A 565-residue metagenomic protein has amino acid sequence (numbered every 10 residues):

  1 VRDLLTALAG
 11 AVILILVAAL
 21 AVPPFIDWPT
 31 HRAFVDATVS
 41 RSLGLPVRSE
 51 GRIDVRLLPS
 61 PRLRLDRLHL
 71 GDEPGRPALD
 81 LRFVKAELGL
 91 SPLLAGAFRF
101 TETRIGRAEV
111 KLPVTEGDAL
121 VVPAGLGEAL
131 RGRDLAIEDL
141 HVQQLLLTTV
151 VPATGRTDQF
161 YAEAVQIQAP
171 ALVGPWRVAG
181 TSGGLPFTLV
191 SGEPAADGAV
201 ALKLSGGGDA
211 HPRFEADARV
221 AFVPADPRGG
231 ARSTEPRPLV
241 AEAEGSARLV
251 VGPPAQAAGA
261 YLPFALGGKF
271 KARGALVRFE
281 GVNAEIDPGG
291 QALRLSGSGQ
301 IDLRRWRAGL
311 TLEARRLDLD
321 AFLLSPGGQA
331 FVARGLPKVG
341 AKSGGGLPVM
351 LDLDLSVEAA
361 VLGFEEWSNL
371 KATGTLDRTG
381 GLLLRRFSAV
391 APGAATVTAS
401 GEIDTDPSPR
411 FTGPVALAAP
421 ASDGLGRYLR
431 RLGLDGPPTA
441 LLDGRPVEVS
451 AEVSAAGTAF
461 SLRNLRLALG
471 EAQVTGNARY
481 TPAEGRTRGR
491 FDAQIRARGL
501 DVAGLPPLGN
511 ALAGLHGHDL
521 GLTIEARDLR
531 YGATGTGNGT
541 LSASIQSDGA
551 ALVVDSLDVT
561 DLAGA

Functional and structural regions predicted by a protein language model:
V1-G44: N-terminal type II signal-anchor transmembrane helix that functions as the membrane-insertion/stop-transfer segment
R41-R67: Short extracytoplasmic
L45, R62, R67-P175, G299-P348 (+2 more regions): Secondary-structure transition motifs
P46-R48, P74-L88, G117, G125 (+13 more regions): Amphipathic hydrophobic-ligand
F98-F100, A129-G132, L140, V178-A179 (+14 more regions): Glycine-rich, small/hydroxylated-residue low-complexity segments
A108-E109, V122-D226, P236-V240, A341-R378 (+5 more regions): Elongated, acidic membrane-bridging lipid-handling scaffolds and related periplasm/extracellular "bridge/tunnel" systems
V251-A258, A419-L441: A low-complexity, Ser/Thr/Gly/Pro-enriched, surface-exposed linker/loop concept that marks segments flanking
V277-G281, L382-L384, F460-L462, V554: Short, structured motif recognition centered on aromatic/hydrophobic residues
